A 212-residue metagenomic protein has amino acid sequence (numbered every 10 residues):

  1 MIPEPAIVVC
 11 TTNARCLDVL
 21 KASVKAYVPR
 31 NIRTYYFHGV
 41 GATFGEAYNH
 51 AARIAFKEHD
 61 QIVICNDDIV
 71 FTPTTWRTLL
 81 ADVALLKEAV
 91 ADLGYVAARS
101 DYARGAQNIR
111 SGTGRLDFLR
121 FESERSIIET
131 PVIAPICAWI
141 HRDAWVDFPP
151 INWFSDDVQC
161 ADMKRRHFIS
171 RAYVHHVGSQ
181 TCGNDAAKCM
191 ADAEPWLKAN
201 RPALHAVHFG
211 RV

Functional and structural regions predicted by a protein language model:
I2, V19-T34: Short, acidic, metal-binding catalytic loop of nucleotide-sugar glycosyltransferases
G39-A47, A52, N152-F154: A short, glycine-/small-residue-rich helix N-cap motif at loop->alpha-helix starts within glycosyltransferase
N49-Q61: Active-site nucleotide-sugar/metal-binding loop of Leloir-type enzymes
H59-V70: Short beta-strand-to-loop acidic/aromatic patch adjacent to the donor-nucleotide binding site
W76-Y95: Conserved donor-nucleotide/metal-binding helix-loop-beta segment in metal-dependent transferases, i.e., the alpha-helix
G94-S111: Short beta-strand-to-loop element that shapes/binds the nucleotide-sugar donor at the catalytic cleft/hinge
L119-I140: A recurrent flexible, glycine/aromatic-enriched loop bordering the glycosyltransferase active site that acts as
P150-V212: C-terminal catalytic/acceptor-binding lobe
